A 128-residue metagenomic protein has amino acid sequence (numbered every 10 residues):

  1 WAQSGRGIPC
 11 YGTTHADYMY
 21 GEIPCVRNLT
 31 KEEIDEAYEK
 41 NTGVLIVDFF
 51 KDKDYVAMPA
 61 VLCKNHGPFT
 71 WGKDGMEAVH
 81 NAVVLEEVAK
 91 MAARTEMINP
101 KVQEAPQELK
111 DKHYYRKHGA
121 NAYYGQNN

Functional and structural regions predicted by a protein language model:
W1-N128: Glycine-rich flexible loops
